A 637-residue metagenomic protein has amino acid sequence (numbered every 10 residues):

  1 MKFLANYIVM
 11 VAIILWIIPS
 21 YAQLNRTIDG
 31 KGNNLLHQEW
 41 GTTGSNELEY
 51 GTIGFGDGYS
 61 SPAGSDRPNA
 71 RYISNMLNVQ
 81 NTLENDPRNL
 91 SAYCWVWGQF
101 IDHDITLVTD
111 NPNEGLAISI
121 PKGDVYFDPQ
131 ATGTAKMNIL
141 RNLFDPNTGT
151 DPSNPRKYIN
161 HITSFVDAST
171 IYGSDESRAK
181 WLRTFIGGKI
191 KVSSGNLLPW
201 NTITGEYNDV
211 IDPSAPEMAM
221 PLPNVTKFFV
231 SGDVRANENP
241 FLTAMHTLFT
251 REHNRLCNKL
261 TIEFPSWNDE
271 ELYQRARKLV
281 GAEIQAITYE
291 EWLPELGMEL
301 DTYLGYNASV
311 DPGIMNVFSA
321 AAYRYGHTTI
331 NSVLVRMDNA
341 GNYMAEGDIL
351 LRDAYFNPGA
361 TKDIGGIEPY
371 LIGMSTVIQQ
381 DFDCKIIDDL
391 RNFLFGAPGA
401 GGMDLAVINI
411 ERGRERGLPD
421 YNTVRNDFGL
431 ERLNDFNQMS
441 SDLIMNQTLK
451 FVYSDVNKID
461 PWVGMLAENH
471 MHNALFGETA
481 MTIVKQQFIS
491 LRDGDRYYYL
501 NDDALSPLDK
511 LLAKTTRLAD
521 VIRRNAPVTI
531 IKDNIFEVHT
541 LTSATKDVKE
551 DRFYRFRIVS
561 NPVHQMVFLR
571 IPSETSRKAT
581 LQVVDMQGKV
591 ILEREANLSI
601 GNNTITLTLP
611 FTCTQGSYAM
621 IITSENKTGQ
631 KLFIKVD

Functional and structural regions predicted by a protein language model:
M1-Q23, T545, L607: Bacterial Sec-dependent N-terminal signal peptides
A22-R255, K259, K278, A282-V407 (+4 more regions): N-terminal accessory/cap region of cofactor-dependent oxidoreductases and related radical enzymes
C257-L272, R416, R425, G429-E431: N-terminal leader/propeptide and maturation segments of large enzyme subunits in energy/redox metabolism and hydrolases
L272-K278: Alpha-helical scaffold segments that form or flank carboxylate-/histidine-based iron centers
N434-V452: Short linear, low-complexity motifs centered on an aromatic residue
V538-F553: Low-complexity, Pro/Thr/Ser/Gly/Ala-rich linker/spacer regions in secreted, extracellular modular proteins
K549-V559, V563-D637: C-terminal outer-membrane/trafficking sorting elements
